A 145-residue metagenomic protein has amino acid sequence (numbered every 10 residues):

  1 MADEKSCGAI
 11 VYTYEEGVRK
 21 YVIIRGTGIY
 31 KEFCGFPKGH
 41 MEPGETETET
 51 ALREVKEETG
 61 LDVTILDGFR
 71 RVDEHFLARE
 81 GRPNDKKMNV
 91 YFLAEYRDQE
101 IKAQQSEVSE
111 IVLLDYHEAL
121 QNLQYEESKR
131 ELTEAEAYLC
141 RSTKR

Functional and structural regions predicted by a protein language model:
M1-F36: N-terminal strand-loop-strand
K5-C7, N89-V90, S109: Change "...and in nucleic-acid phosphodiester-cleaving endonucleases..." to "...and in nucleic-acid processing enzymes
I10, I23, Y91-L93, L113: Conserved hydrophobic/aromatic beta-strand scaffold that supports enzyme active sites
E16-V18, I29-K31, E42, R71-H75 (+1 more regions): Short, charged/polar surface micro-motifs in flexible loops or helix N-caps
I29-C34, I101-R145: Nudix hydrolase/Nudix homology domain
F36-F69: The catalytic Nudix box helix
E54-E58, D67-V72, E134-K144: A general structural signal for short secondary-structure boundary/capping elements
G60-E100: Active-site segment of metal-dependent pyrophosphate-handling enzymes, primarily the Nudix hydrolase catalytic core
